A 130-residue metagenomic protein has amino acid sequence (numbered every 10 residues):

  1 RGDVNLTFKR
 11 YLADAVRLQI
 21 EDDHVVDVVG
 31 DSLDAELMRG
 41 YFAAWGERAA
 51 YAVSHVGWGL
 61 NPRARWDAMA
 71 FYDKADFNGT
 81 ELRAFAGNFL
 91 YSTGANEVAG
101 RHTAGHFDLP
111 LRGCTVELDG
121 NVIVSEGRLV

Functional and structural regions predicted by a protein language model:
R1-V130: Metal/cofactor-centered catalytic core regions of large enzymes
